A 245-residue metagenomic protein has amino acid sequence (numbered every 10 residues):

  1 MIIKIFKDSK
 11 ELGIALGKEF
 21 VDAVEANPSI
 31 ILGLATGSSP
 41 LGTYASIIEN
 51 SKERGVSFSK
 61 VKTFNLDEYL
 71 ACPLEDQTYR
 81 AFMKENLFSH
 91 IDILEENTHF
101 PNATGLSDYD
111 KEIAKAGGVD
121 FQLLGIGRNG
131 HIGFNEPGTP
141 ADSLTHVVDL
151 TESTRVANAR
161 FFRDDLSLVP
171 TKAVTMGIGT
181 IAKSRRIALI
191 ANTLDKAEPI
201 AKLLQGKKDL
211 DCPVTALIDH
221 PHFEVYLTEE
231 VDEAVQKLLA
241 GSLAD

Functional and structural regions predicted by a protein language model:
M1-L32: N-terminal glycine-/serine-/threonine-rich phosphate-binding loop
A26-K52: Glycine-rich N-terminal segment of FAD-binding domains in flavoprotein oxidoreductases, spanning the beta-loop-helix
G33-G37, N65, P101, L123-I126 (+1 more regions): Short beta-strand segments
S39, T43, K115-T139: A glycine-rich beta-strand to alpha-helix segment that forms a phosphate/ribose-binding loop at ligand/cofactor sites
S46-S57, E85, P137-H146: A glycine- and small-aliphatic-rich helix-loop capping segment at beta-alpha/alpha-beta transitions that lines
V56-L123, L239, A244-D245: Ligand-binding beta-strand-loop-alpha-helix segment within the catalytic cores of soluble metabolic enzymes
G133-I178: Class I SAM-dependent methyltransferase SAM-binding "motif I" and its flanking Rossmann-like core
K183-D245: ATP/nucleoside-binding phosphotransfer catalytic cores, i.e., glycine-rich phosphate-binding loops
